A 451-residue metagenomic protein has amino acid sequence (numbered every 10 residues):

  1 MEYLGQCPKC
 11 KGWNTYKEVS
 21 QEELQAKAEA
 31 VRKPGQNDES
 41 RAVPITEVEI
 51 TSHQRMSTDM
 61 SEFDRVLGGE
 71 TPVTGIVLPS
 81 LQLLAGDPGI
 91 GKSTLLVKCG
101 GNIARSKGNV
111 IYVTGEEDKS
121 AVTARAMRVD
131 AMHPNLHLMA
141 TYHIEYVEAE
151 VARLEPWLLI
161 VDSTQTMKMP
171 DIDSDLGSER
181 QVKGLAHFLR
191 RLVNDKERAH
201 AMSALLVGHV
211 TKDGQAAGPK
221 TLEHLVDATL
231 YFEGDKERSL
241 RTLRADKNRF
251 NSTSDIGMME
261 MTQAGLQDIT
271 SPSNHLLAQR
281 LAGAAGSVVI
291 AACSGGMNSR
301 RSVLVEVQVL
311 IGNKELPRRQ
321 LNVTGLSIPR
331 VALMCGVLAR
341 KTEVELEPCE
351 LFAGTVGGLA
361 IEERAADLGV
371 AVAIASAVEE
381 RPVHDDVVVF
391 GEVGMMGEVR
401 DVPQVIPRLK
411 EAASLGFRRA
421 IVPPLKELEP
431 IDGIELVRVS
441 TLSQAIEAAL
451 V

Functional and structural regions predicted by a protein language model:
E2-G101, S106-N109, T123-H137, H143-L158 (+2 more regions): Peripheral, non-AAA+ core regions of ATP-driven protein-machinery
V110-T114: Conserved RecA-like ASCE P-loop NTPase motor core of nucleic-acid helicases/translocases
G115-A121: Conserved Walker A/P-loop ATP-binding site and its immediately adjacent core in helicase/helicase-like ATPase domains
